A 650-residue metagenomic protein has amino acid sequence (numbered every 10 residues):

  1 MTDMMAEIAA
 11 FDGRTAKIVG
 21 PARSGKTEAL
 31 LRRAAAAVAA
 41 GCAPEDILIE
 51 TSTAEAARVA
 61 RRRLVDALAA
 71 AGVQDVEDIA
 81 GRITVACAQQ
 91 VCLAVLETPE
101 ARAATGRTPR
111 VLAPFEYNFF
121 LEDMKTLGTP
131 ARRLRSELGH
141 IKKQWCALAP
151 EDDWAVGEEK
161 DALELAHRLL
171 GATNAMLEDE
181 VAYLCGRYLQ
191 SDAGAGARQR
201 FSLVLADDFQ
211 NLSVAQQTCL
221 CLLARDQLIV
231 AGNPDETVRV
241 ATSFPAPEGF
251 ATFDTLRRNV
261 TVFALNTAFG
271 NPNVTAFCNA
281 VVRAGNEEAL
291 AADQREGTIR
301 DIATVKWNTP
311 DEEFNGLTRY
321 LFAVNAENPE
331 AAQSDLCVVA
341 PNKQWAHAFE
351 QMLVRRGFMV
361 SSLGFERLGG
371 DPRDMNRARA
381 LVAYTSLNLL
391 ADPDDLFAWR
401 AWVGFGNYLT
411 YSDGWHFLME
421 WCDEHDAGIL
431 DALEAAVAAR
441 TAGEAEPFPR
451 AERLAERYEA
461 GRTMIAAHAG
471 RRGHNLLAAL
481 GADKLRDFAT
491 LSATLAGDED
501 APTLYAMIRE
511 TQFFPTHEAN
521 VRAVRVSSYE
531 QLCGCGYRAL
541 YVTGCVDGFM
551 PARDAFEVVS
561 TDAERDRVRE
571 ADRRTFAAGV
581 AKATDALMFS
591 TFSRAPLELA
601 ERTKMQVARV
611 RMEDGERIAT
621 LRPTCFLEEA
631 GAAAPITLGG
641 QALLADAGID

Functional and structural regions predicted by a protein language model:
M1-A103, N279, V338, A581 (+1 more regions): P-loop NTPase Walker
M1-A29, D46-L48, E116-L205, V214-C219 (+1 more regions): Accessory N-terminal region flanking or inserted into the helicase ATPase core in nucleic-acid motor proteins
M4-A22, E45, T105-R110, N259-F269 (+1 more regions): Inter-lobe coupling/hinge region of RecA-like P-loop helicase motors
I83-C92, V204-D208, A231, T503-D554 (+1 more regions): Conserved helicase core region in the C-terminal RecA-like lobe
Q217-T304: Conserved RecA-like helicase ATPase core segment that couples NTP binding/hydrolysis to strand translocation
T255, E330-A466: ATPase/helicase motor core of nucleic-acid motors
A432-A539, D547-R553, R622, A645-I649: Accessory C-terminal helicase-associated subdomains
V546-D650: C-terminal accessory regions
